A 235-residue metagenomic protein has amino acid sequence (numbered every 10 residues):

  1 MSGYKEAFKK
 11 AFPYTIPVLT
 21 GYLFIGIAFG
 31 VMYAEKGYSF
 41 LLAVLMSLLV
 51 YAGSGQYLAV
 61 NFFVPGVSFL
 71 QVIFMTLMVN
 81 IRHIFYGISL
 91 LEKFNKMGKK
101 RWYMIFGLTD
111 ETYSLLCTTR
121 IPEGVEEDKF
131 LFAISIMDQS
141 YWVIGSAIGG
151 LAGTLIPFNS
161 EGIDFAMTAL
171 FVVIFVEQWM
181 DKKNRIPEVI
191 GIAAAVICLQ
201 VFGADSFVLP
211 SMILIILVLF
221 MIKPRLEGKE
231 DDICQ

Functional and structural regions predicted by a protein language model:
M1-A11, G124-E126, K223-Q235: Intrinsically disordered, low-complexity non-transmembrane regions of multi-pass membrane transporters
G3, F74-D164: Helix-loop-helix junctions within the multi-pass membrane cores of secondary transporters/permeases
K10-I105, T119, Y141, F207: Pore-lining transmembrane helices
G37, G66, K96, G124 (+2 more regions): Helix-loop interface residues and adjacent transmembrane-helix termini in multi-pass membrane transporters, primarily
Y51-S54, M78-I84, L170-V176, A195-I197 (+1 more regions): Alpha-helical transmembrane segments and their membrane-interface exit regions
G55-F62, F85-L90, V176-D181, L199-V208 (+1 more regions): Juxtamembrane membrane-interface segments at transmembrane alpha-helix termini
D128-S211: Membrane-embedded alpha-helical modules
